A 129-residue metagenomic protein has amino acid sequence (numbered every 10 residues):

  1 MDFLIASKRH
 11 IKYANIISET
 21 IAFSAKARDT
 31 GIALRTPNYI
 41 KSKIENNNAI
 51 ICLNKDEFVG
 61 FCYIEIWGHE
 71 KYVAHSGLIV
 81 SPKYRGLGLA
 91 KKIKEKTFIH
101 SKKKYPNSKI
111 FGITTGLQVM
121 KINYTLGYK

Functional and structural regions predicted by a protein language model:
M1-I17: A short beta-loop-alpha structural element at the N-terminal edge of CoA-dependent acyl/N-acetyltransferase catalytic
I5-K8, V80, T114: Conserved residues at beta->alpha junctions
S18-P82: A conserved beta-strand-loop-helix scaffold within acyl/acetyltransferase catalytic domains
V80, G86-S101: Conserved acetyl-CoA-binding loop-helix of GNAT-fold acetyltransferases
S101-T115: Conserved GNAT acetyl-CoA-binding A-motif
Q118-K121: Extended, composition-driven regions rather than compact fold-specific motifs
Y124-K129: Conserved acetyl-CoA-binding loop of GNAT-fold acetyltransferases
